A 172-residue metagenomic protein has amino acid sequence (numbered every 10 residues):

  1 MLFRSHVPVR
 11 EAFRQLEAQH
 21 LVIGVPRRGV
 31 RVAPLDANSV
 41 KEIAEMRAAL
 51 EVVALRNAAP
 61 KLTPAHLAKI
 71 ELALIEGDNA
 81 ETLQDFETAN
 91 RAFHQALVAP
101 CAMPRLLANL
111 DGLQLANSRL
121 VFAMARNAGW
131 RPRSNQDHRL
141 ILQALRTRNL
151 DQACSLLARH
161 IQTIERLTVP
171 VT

Functional and structural regions predicted by a protein language model:
M1-P60, V169-T172: Short linear motifs at protein or domain termini
R27, L50, L72, R133-Q136: Alpha-helix N-cap/N′ positions at the starts of helices
D36-V40, L55-P60, D78-E81, C101-A102 (+1 more regions): A ubiquitous short alpha-helical element
P64-A123, Q136-A144, Q152-T163: Conserved amphipathic alpha-helical segments that form helical-bundle/coiled-coil interaction surfaces
H160-T172: Short, charge-rich amphipathic alpha-helical segments embedded in non-transmembrane helical bundles/solenoids
